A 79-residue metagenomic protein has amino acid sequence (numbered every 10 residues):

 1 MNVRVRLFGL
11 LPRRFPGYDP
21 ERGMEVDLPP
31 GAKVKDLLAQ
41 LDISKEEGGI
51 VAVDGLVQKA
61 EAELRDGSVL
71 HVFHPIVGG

Functional and structural regions predicted by a protein language model:
M1-G78: Ubiquitin-like/PB1-type beta-grasp interaction modules and other compact soluble beta-rich domains
